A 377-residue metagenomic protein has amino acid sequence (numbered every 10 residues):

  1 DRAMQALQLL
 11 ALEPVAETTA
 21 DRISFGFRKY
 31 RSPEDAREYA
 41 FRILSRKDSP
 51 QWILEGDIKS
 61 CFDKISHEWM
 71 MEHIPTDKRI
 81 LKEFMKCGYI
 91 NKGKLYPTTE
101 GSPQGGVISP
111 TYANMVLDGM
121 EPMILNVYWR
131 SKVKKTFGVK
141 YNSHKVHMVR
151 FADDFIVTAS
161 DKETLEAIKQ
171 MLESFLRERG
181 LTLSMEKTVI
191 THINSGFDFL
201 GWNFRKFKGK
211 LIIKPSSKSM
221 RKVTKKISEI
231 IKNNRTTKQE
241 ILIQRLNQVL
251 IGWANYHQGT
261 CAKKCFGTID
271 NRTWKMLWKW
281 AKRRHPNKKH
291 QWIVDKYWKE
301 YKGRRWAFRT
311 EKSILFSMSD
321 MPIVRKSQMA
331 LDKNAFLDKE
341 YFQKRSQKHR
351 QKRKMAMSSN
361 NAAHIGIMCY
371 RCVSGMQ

Functional and structural regions predicted by a protein language model:
D1-L7, P33, R37, F41: Duplex nucleic acid-engaging cores and interfaces of nucleic-acid transaction enzymes
M4-L12, Y112-V116: Active/ligand-binding-proximal structured segments within catalytic/core domains that scaffold catalytic residues
L10-G26: Charged boundary/loop elements
R22-I23, R37-G196: Conserved polymerase palm-domain catalytic core
K86, L95, R179-W253: A conserved non-catalytic segment of reverse transcriptases and RNA-directed RNA polymerases corresponding to the late
E166, S228-Q291: Right-hand nucleic-acid polymerase module
M276, A281-R371: Extended C-terminal regions of large enzymes
G375-Q377: Histidine-centered nuclease catalytic patch
